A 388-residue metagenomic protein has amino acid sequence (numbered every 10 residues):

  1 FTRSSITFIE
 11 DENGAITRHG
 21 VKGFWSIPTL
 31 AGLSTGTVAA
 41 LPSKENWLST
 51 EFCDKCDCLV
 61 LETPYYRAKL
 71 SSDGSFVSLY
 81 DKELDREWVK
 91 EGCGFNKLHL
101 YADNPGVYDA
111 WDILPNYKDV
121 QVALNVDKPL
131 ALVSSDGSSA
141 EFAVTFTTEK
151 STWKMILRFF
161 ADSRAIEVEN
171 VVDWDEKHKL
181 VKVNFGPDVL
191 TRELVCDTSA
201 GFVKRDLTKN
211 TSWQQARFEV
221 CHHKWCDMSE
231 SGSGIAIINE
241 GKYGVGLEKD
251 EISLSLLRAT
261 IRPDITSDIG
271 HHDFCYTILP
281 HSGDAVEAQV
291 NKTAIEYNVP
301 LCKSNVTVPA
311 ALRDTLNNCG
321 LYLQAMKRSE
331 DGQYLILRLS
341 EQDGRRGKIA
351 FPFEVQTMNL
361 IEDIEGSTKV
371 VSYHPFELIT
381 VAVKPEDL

Functional and structural regions predicted by a protein language model:
F1-L388: C-terminal (or distal) subdomains of carbohydrate-active enzymes
